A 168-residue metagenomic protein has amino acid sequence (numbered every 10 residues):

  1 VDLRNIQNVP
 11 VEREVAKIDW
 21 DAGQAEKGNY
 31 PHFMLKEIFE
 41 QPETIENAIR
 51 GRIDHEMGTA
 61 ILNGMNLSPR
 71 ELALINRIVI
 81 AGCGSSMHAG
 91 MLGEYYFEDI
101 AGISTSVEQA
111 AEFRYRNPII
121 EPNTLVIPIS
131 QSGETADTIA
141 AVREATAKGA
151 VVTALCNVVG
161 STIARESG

Functional and structural regions predicted by a protein language model:
V1-N76, S86, D99, F113-I119: N-terminal segments that mediate ammonia production and transfer in glutamine-dependent amidotransferase systems
R70-S167: Glycine-rich phosphate-binding loops that contact phosphosugars or nucleotide phosphates
